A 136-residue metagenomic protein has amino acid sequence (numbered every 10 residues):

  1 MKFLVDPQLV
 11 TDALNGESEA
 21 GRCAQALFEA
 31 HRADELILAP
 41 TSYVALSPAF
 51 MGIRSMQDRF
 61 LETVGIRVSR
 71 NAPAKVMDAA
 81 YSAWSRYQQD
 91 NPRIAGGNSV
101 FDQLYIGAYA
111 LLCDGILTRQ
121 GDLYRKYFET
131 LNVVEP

Functional and structural regions predicted by a protein language model:
M1, R32-L36, A45-L46, G65-V68 (+1 more regions): Short active-site oxyanion
M1-L38, P48-F60, K126-Y127, V134: Short, well-structured N-terminal submotif of metal-dependent ribonuclease cores
V5, L38, N71, F101 (+1 more regions): Short beta-strand scaffold positions
P7, Y43, S99-L104, G121: Conserved glycosyltransferase catalytic-site signature
L9, S42-A45, Y109, L123: Short, well-ordered alpha-helical scaffold segment located in the soluble/lumenal catalytic or ligand-binding core
M56-N71: Helix-adjacent hinge/juxtasegments
S69-G115: Active-site neighborhoods of divalent-metal-dependent phosphate/nucleic-acid chemistry enzymes
G107, L111-P136: Acidic, PIN/NYN-like endoribonuclease modules and their adjacent C-terminal/linker elements
